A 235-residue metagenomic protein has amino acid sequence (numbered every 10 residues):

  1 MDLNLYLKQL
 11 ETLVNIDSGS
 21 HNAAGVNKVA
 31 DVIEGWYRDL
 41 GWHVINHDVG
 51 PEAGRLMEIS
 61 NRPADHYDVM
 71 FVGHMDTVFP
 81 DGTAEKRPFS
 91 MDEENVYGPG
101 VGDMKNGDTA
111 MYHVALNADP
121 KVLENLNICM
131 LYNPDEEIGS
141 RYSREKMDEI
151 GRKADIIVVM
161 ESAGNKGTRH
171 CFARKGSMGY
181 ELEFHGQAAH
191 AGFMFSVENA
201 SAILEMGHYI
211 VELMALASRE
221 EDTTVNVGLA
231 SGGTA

Functional and structural regions predicted by a protein language model:
M1-P99, P120-L123: Acidic/His- and Gly-rich active-site-bordering loop/insert found across diverse amide/peptide-bond hydrolases
G19, D76, E137, A163-G164 (+1 more regions): Catalytic metal-binding/acid-base residues of hydrolase active sites
V44-I45, I128-M130, V227: Generic structural signal for residues in well-ordered beta-strands
G50-G54, E137-G139, N165-K166: Short acidic loop-to-helix transition motifs that present clustered carboxylates
L56, K86, N127, D155-I157 (+1 more regions): Broad gene-expression machinery/nucleic-acid interaction feature
H66-D68, N125-N127, K153-D155: A general structural motif
F71, M91-I138, M178-F184, F193-A215: Alpha-helical metal-binding/catalytic segments enriched in His/Glu/Asp
R144-A235: Midchain, well-structured core segments that form catalytic/ion-binding scaffolds
